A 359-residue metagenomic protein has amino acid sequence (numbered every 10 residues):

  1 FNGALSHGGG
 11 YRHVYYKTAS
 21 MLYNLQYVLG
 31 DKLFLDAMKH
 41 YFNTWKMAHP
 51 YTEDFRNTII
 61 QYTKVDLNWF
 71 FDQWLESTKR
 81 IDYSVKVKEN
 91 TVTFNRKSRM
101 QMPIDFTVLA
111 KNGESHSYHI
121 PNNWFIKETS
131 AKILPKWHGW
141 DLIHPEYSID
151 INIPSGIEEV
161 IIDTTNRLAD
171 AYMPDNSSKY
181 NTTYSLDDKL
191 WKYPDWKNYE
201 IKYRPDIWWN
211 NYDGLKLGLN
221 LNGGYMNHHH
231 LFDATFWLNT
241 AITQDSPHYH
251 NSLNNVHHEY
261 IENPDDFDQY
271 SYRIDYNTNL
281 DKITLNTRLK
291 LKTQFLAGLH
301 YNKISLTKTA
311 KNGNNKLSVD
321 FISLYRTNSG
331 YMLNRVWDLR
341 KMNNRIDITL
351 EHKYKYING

Functional and structural regions predicted by a protein language model:
F1-P103, T107, K111-H116, V160: Hydrophobic alpha-helical and helix-loop surface patches within well-folded domains that function as non-catalytic
V28-K32, Y62-D66, M226-H229, N279-I283 (+1 more regions): Secondary-structure transition/capping motifs at alpha-helix termini and the adjoining loop/turn into the next element
L35-A37, F70, K202-R204, L231-D233 (+2 more regions): Residue-level detector of the transmembrane beta-barrel scaffold of outer-membrane proteins
N95-Q101, G224-M226, K355: Short solvent-exposed strand-capping/beta-turn motif centered on an Asx-Ser/Thr pair
E114-E146, Y270: Solvent-exposed beta-strand/loop surfaces of large extracellular or lumenal domains
I149-N152, D163-D281, R335-R345, E351: Outer-membrane beta-barrel initiation region
P154-E158: Noncatalytic modules at the cell exterior or secretory-pathway interfaces, chiefly beta-strand-rich lectin/adhesion
W208-L215, N220, I283-G359: Transmembrane beta-strand segments of outer-membrane beta-barrel domains in Gram-negative and organellar OMPs
